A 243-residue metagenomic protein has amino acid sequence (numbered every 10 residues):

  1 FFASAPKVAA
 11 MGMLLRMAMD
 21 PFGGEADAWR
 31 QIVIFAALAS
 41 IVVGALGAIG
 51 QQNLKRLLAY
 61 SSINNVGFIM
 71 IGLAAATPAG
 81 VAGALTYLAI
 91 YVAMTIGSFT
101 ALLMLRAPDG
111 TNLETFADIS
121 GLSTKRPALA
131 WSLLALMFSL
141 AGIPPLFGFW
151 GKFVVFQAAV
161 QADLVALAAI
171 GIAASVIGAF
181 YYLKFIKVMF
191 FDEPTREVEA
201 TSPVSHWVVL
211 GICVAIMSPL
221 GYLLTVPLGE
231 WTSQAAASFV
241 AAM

Functional and structural regions predicted by a protein language model:
F1-M243: Alpha-helical transmembrane segments of multi-pass membrane proteins predominantly involved in bioenergetics
